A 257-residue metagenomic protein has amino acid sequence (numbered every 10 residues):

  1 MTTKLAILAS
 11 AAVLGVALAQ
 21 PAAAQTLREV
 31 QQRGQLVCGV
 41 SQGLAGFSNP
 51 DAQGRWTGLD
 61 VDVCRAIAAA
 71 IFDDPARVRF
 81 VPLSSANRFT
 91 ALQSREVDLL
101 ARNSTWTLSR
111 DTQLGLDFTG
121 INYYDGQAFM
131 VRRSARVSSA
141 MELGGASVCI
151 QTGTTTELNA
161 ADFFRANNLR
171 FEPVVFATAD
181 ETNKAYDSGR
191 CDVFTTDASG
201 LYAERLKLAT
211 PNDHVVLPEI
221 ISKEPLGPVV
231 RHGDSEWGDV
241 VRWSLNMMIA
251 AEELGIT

Functional and structural regions predicted by a protein language model:
T2-G15, Q20-R79, R242, N246-T257: N-terminal hydrophobic or amphipathic helices and topogenic motifs
R28, V61-A69, T90, S94 (+6 more regions): Solvent-exposed, polar/charged alpha-helical surfaces in well-ordered, non-transmembrane soluble domains, broadly
Q31-Q35, Q42, G58, D62 (+10 more regions): Extracytoplasmic
L36-V37, P75-A76, S94-R102, S147-C149 (+1 more regions): Alpha-to-beta junction loops
V37-G46, W56-I71, T105, D125-E181: Bilobed "Venus flytrap"/periplasmic-binding protein-like clamshell domains and structurally analogous long
G43-G46, A86-R88, L99, T105-S109 (+7 more regions): Solvent-exposed loop/turn segments at secondary-structure junctions within structured extracellular/periplasmic domains
D62-R65, A69-I71, S134-V137, M141 (+4 more regions): Extended ligand-binding regions for polar small-molecule ligands
R65, A69, D73, R77-E142 (+1 more regions): Acidic, polar ligand-binding/catalytic clefts
